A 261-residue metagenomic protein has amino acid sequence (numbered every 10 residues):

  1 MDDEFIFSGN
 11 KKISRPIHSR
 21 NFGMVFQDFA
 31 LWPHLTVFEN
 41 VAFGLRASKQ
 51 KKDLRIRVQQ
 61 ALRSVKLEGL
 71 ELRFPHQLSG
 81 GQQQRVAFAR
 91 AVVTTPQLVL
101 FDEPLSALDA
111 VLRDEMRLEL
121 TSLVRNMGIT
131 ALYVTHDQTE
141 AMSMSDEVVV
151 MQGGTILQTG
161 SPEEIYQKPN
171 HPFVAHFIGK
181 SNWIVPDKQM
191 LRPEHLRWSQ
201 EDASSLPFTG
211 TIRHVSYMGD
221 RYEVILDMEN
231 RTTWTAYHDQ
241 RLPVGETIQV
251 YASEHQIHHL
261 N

Functional and structural regions predicted by a protein language model:
M1-R20, Q50: ABC ATPase NBD Q-loop/coupling interface
N10, P169, F177-I178, Q200 (+1 more regions): Short, flexible helix/strand-to-coil boundary loops that buttress conserved ligand/catalytic motifs in alpha/beta
N21-G23, Q27, L31-N170: ABC ATPase nucleotide-binding domains
Q167-H195: C-terminal boundary and immediately downstream tail of ABC-type ATPase nucleotide-binding domains
S181, M190-N261: Non-catalytic connector elements of ABC transporters
